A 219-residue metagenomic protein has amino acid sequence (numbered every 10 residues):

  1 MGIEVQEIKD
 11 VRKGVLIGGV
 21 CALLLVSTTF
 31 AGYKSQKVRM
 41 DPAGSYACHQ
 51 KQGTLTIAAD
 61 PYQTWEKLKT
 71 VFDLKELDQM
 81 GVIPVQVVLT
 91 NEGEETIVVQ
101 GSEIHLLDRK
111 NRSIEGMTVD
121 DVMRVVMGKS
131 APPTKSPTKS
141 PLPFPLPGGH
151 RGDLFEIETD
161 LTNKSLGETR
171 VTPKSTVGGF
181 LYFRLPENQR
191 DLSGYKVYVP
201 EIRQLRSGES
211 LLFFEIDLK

Functional and structural regions predicted by a protein language model:
E4, T29-F30: N-terminal compositionally biased, intrinsically disordered segments and leader/signal-like regions
E4-G19: Bacterial N-terminal signal peptides that target proteins for export
G18-S27: Bacterial N-terminal signal peptides
A31-K219: Conserved functional micro-motifs across diverse proteins
